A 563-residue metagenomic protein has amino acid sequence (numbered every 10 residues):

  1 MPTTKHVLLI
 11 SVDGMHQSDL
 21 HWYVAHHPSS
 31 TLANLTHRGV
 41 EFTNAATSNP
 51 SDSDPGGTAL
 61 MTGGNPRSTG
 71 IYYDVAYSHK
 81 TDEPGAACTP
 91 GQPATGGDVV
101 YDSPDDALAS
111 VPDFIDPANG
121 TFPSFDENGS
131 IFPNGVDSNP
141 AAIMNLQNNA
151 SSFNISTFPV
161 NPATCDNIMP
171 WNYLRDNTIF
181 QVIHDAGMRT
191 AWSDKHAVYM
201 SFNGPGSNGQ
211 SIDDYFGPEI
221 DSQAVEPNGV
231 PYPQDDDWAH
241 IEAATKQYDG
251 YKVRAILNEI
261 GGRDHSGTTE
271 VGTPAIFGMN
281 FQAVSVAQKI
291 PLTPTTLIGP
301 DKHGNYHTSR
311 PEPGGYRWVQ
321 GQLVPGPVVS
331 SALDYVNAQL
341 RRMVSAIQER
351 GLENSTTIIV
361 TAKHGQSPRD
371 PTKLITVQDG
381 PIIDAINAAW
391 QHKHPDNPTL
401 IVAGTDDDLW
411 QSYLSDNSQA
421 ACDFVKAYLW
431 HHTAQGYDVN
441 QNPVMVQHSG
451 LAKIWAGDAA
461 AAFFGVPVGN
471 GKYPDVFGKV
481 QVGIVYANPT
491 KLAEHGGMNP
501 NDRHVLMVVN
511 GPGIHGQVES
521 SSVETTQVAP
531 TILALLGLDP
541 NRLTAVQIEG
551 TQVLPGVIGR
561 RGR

Functional and structural regions predicted by a protein language model:
P2, K246, G250-L257, G261-T268 (+2 more regions): A long, amphipathic alpha-helix that forms part of the scaffold/cap immediately adjacent to metal-dependent active
T4-Q17, N34-L35, L60, I183 (+6 more regions): Beta-strand elements within well-structured catalytic alpha/beta cores of enzymes that handle phosphate/sulfate esters
L20-G70, R189-A191: Short, structured active-site-proximal loop/turn typified by the sulfatase FGly-forming signature C/S-X-P-X-R
F42-M61, S193-N203, Q282, A545-V553: Short, solvent-exposed turn/loop segments enriched in Gly/Ser/Thr/Pro and often Arg
T43, P50-D52, D74-N128, N134-G135 (+3 more regions): Secreted, luminal/periplasmic, and some membrane-associated catalytic domains that remodel anionic oxygen-ester
G64-N65, T69-H303: His/Asp/Glu-rich, glycine-adjacent segments that coordinate divalent cations and/or stabilize oxyanion chemistry on
I183-D185, V198-M200, G262, G272-A287 (+3 more regions): Extracellular low-complexity, Gly/Ser/Thr-rich intrinsically disordered linkers and protease-sensitive activation/hinge
P381-H431, E494-G537, Q552-R560: Substrate-binding rim/cap in mid-to-C-terminal beta-strand-loop elements of soluble/periplasmic
